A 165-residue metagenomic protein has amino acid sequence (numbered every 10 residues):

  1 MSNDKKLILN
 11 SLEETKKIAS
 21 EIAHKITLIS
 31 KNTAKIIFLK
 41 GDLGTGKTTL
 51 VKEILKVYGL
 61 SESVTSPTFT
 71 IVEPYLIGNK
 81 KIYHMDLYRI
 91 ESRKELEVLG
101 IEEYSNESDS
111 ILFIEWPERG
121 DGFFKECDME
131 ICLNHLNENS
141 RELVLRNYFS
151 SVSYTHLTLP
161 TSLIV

Functional and structural regions predicted by a protein language model:
D4-E21: N-terminal pre-Walker A segment at the start of P-loop NTPase domains
L39: Hydrophobic anchor at the beta1->P-loop junction of P-loop NTPases
L43: The conserved Walker
K47: Conserved lysine of the Walker
E62-P74: Short beta-strand-centered segment that lines the nucleotide-binding/catalytic pocket of NTP-utilizing
N79-L112: Conserved nucleotide-sensing/catalytic segment adjacent to the nucleotide-binding pocket in NTP-handling enzymes
T155-T161: Conserved small/polar residues in nucleotide/adenosyl-binding loops
